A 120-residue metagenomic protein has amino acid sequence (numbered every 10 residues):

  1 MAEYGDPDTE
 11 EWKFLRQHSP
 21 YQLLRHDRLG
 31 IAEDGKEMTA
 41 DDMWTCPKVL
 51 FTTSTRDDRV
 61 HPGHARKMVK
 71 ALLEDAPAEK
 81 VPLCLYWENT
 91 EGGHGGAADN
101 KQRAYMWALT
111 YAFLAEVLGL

Functional and structural regions predicted by a protein language model:
M1-L120: Active-site-proximal cap/loop segments of hydrolase catalytic domains
